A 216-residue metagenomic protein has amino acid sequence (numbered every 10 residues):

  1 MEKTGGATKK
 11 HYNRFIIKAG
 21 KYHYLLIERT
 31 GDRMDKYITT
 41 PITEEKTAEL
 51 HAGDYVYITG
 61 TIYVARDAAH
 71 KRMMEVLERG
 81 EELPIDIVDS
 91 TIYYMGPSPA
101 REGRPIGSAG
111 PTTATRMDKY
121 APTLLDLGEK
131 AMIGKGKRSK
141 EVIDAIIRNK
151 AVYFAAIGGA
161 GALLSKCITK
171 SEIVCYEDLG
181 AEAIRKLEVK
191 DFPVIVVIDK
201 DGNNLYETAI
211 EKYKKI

Functional and structural regions predicted by a protein language model:
K3-T4, K9-K10, K21: Polybasic, lysine-rich low-complexity intrinsically disordered segments
Y12, I16-R33: Short, Lys/Arg-enriched N-terminal segments with co-localized hydrophobic residues within the first ~10-30 amino acids
M34-I42: Short, structured beta-strand/loop micro-motifs enriched in basic residues and often containing a Trp
V64-A65, A69-F192: Feature captures the catalytic cores and cofactor-binding loops of soluble hydro-lyases/lyases that act on carboxylate
A121, V197-I216: Active-site/ligand-binding-proximal alpha/beta "capping" segment
